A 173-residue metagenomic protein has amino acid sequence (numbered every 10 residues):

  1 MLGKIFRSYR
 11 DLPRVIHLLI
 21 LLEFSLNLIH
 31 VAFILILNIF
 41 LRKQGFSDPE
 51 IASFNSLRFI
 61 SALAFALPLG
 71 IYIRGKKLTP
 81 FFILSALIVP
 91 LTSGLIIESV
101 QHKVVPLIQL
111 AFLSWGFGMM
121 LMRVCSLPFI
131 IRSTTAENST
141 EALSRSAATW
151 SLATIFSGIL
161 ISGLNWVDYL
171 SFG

Functional and structural regions predicted by a protein language model:
L2-A62: Helix-loop boundary and gating motifs at the non-cytosolic
F24, T92, V104-M122: Hydrophobic core of transmembrane alpha-helices in multi-pass small-molecule transporters, especially MFS/SLC-type
I39, F156-G173: Transmembrane alpha-helix termini and helix-breaking/packing motifs in multi-pass membrane transporters
F59-L67, T154-I155: Residue-level signature of mid-helix packing/kink "hotspots" within the transmembrane helices of 12-pass Major
F65-L78, N165: Helix-to-loop junctions at the C-terminal end of transmembrane segments in multipass secondary transporters
L87-H102: C-terminal ends and interior cores of transmembrane alpha-helices in multi-pass membrane transporters/permeases
M120-T135: Intracellular juxtamembrane helix-capping segments at the cytosolic ends of symmetry-related transmembrane helices
L143-S162: Glycine-rich segments within core transmembrane alpha-helices of 12-TM secondary carriers
